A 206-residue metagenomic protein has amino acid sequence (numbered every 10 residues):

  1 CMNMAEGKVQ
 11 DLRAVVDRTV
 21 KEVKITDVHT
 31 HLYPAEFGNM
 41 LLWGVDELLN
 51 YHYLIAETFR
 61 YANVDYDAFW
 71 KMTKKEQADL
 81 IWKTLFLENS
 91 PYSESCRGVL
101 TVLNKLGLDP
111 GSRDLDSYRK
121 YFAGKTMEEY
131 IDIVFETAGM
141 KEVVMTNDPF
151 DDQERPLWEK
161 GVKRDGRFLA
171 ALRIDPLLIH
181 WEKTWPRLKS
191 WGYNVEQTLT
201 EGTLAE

Functional and structural regions predicted by a protein language model:
M2-T26, T30-E206: Metal-cofactor-binding active-site regions of metalloenzymes
